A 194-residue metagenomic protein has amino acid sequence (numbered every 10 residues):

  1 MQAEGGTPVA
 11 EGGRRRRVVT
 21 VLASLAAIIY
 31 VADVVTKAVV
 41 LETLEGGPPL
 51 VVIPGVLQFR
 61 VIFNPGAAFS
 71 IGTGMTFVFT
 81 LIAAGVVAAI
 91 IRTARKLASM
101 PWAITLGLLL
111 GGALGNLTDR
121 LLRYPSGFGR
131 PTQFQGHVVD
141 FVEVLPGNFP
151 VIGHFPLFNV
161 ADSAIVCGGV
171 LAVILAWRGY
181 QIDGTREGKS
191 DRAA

Functional and structural regions predicted by a protein language model:
M1-A194: Alpha-helical transmembrane bundles and membrane-interface segments of multipass inner-membrane proteins
